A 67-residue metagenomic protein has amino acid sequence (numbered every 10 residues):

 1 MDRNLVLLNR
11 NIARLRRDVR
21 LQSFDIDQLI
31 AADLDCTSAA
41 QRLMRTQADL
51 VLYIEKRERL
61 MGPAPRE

Functional and structural regions predicted by a protein language model:
M1-E67: Anionic, Ser/Thr-rich low-complexity intrinsically disordered regions
